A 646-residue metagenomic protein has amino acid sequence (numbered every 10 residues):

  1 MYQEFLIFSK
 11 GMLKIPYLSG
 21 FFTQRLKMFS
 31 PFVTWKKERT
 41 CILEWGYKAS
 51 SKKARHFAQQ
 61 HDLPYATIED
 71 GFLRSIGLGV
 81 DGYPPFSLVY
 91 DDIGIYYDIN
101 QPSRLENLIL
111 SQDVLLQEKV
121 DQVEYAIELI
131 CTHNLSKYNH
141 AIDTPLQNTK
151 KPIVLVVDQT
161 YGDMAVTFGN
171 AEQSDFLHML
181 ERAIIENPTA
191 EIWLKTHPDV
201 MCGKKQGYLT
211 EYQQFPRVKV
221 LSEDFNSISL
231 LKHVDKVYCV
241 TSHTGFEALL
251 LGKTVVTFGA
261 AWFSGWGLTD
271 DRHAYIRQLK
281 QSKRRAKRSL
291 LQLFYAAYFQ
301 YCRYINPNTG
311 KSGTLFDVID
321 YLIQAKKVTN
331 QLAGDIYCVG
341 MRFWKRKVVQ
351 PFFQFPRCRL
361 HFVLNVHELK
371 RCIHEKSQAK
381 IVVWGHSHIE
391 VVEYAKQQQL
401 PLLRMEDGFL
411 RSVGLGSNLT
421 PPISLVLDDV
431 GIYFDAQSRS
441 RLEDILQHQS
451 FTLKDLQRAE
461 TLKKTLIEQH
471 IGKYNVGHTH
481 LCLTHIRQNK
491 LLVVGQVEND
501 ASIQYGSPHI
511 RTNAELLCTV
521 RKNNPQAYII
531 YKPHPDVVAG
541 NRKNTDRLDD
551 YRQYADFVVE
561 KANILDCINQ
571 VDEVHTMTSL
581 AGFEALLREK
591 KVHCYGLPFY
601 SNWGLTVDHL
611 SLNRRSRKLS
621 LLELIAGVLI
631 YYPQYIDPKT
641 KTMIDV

Functional and structural regions predicted by a protein language model:
M1-V646: Catalytic-core helical/loop segments in enzymes performing group transfer/polymerization on anionic/lipid-linked
